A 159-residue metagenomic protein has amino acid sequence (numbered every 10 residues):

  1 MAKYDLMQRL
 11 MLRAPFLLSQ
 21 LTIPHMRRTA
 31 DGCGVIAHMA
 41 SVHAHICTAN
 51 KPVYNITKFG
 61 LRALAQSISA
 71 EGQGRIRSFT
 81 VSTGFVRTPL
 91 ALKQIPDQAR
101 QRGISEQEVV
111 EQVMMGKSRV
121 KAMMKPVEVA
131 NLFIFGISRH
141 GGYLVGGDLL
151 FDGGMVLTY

Functional and structural regions predicted by a protein language model:
M1-L17, A37, Y54, L61: Catalytic Tyr-X3-Lys loop
L10-D31, A44, S69-A70, G74 (+1 more regions): Amphipathic alpha-helical dimer-interface segment in Rossmann-like NAD(P)H-dependent oxidoreductases
A14-S19, V35, H45, L61 (+2 more regions): Conserved internal alpha-helix within the Rossmann fold of NAD(P)-dependent oxidoreductases
S41: Residue(s) in the substrate-gating loop at a strand-loop-helix junction that position the organic substrate next
I46, I134, R139-G141, V145-Y159: Short C-terminal tail/terminal secondary-structure segment of NAD(P)H-dependent dehydrogenase/reductase domains
I46-P52, L92, K121, R139: Active-site loop immediately N-terminal to the catalytic Tyr-X3-Lys motif of short-chain dehydrogenase/reductase
Q73-R77, L144-G146: Short, small/polar-rich loop/turn modules that mediate ligand/substrate recognition or access, typified
S105-E106, S118-V129: A conserved structural motif in NAD(P)-dependent oxidoreductases
